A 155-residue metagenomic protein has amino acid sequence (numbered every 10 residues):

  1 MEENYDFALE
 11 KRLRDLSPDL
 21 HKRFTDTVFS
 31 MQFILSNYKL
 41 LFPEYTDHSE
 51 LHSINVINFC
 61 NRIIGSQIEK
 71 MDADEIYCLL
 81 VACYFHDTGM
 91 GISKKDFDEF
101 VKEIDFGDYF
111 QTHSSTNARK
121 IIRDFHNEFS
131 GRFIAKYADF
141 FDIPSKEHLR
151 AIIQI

Functional and structural regions predicted by a protein language model:
M1-K39: N-terminal accessory segments
H21, E50-S53, K120, D124: Generic detection of long, well-ordered alpha-helical segments
S30-N55, S114-N117: Active-site flanking loop/helix segments enriched in acidic
S36, I57-N61, G131, A135: Amphipathic, well-packed alpha-helical segments that form the structural scaffold of globular domains
F42-C78: Alpha-helical phosphate/pyrophosphate-handling elements in metalloenzyme active cores
E69, D74-I155: Divalent metal-dependent catalytic cores for phosphoryl transfer on phosphate-bearing substrates
